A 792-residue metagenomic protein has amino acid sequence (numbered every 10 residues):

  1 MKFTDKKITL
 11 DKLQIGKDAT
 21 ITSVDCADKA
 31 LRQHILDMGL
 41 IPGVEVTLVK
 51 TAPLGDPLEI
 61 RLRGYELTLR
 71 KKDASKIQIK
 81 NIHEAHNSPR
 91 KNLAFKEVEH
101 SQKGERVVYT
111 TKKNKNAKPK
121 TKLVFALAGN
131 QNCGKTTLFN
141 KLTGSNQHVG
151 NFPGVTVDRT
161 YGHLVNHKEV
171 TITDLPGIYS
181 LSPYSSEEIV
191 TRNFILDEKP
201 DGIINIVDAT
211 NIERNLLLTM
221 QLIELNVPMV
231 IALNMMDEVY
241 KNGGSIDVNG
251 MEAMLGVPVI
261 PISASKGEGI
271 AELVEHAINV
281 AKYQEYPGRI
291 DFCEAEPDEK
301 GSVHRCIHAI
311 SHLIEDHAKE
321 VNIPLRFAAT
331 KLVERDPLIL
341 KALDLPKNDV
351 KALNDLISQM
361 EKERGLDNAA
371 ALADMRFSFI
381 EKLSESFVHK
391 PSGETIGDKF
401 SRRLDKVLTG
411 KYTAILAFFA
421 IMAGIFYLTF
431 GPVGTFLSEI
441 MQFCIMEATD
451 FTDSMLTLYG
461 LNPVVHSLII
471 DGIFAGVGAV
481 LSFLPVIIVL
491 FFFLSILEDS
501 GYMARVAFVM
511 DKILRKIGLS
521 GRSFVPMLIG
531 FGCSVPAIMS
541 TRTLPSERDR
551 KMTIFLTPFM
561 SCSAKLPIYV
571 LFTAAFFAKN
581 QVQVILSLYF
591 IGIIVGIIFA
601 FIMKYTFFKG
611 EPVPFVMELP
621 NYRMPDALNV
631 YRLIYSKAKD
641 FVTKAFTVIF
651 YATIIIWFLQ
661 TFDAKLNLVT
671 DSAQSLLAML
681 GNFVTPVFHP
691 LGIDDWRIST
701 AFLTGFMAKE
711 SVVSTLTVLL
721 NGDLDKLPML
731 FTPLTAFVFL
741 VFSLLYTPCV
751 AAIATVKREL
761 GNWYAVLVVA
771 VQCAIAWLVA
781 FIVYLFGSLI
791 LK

Functional and structural regions predicted by a protein language model:
S101-S180, E198: Conserved G1/Walker A P-loop phosphate-binding module
H167, R192-V259, I568: Conserved C-terminal guanine-recognition region of P-loop GTPase G domains, centered on the G4
V230, Y240-S392: Alpha-helical transmembrane helix bundles of large polytopic membrane transport and channel proteins
D367-D374, K390, T435-I473, I517 (+3 more regions): Extended, low-charge hydrophobic alpha-helical regions
L408-F508: Core alpha-helical transmembrane segments of integral membrane proteins
A417-L428, L490-S495, T573-A575, Y589-K604 (+3 more regions): Hydrophobic core segments of alpha-helical transmembrane domains in multi-pass membrane transport and ion-translocation
F443, E447-F451, A504-S534, K609-L633 (+1 more regions): Juxtamembrane inter-helical linkers in multi-pass membrane proteins
F559, S563-L586, A751-L760, A780-K792: Transmembrane helix-loop junctions at the membrane interface of multipass transporters and ion channels
